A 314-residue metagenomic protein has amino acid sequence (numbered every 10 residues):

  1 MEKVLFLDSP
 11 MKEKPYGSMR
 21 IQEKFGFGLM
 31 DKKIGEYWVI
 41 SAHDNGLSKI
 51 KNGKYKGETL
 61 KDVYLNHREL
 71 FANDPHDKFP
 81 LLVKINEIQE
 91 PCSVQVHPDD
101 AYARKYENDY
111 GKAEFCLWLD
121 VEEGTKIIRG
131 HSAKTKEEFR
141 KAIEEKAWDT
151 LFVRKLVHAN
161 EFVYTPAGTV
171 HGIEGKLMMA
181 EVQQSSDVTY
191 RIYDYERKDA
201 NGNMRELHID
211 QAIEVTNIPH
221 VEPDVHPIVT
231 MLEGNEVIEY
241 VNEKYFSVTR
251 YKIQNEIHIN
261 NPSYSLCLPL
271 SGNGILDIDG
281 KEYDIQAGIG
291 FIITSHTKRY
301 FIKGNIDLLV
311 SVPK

Functional and structural regions predicted by a protein language model:
M1-K134, D194-P223, V248: Transition-metal
P75-K78, E87-P91, Y110, V121-G124 (+3 more regions): Ligand-binding loop in jelly-roll beta-barrel domains
V83-K84, C92, E114-L117, R154-K155 (+2 more regions): His/acidic/aromatic-lined binding-pocket segments of jelly-roll/cupin-type domains and related regulatory beta-sandwich
S132-E145, N261-S271: Short, basic/aromatic beta-hairpin or loop at an interaction surface
E145-L151, F162-Y164, V170-V221: An exposed, glycine/acidic-rich loop-and-rim segment of catalytic or binding clefts
F152-Y164, I173, D279-H296: Short acidic-glycine-tyrosine-enriched beta hairpin
H226-Y283, A287: Acidic/His-leaning functional-site neighborhoods
